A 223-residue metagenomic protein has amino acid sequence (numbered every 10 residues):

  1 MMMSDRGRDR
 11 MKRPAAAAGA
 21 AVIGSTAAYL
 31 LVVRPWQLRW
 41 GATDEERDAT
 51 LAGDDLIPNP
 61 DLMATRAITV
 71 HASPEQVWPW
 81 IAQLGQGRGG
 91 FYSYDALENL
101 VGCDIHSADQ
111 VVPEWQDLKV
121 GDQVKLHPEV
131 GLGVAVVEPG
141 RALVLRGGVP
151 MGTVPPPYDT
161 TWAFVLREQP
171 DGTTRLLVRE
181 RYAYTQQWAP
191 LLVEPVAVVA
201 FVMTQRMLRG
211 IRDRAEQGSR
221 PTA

Functional and structural regions predicted by a protein language model:
M1-S4, P156, V196, R220-A223: Charged, low-complexity N-terminal segments of organelle-associated membrane proteins
S4-R34: Hydrophobic alpha-helical topogenic segments used for membrane insertion/localization
G7-M11, W40, D213, P221: Positively charged, low-complexity intrinsically disordered regions
A16, I57, T69-E75, A82-A163 (+5 more regions): Glycine-rich portal/gate segments that line the openings of hydrophobic small-molecule binding cavities
G24-T26, L30-D44, M63, I81 (+1 more regions): Mixed-charge, low-complexity intrinsically disordered regions
W36-M63, V70-H71: N-terminal signal-anchor transmembrane helix
E46-L51, L177-E180, Y184: N-proximal short alpha-helices
L191-M203: Short alpha-helix boundary/capping segments
